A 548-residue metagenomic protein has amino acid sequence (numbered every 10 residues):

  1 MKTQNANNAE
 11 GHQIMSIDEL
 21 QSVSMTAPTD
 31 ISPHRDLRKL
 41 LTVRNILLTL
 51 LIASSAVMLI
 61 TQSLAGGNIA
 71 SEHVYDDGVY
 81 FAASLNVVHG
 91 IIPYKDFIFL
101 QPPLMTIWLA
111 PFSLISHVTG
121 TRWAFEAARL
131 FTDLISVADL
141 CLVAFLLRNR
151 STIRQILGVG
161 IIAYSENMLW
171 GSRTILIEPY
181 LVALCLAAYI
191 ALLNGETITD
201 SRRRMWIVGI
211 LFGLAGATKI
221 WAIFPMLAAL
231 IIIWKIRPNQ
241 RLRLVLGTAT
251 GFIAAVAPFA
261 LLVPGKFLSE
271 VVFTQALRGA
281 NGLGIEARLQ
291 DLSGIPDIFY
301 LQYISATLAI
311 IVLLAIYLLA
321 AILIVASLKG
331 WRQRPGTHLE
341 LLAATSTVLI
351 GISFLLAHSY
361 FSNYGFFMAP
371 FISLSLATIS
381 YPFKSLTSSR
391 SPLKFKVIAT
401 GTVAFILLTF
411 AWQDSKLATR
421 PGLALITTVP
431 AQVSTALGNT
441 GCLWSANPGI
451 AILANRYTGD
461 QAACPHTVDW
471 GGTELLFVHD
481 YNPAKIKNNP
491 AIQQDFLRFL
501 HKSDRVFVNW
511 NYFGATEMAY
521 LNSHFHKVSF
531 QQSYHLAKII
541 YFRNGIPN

Functional and structural regions predicted by a protein language model:
V79-V87, D96-G120, L130, A215 (+1 more regions): Short hydrophobic/aromatic helix or loop-helix immediately within or flanking a transmembrane segment in polytopic
L100, I223-M226, G422-I426, A431-K485 (+1 more regions): Short periplasmic/luminal acceptor-recognition loop of GT-C membrane glycosyltransferases, typified by
P103, V118-C141, G171, I175 (+1 more regions): Loop-to-helix entry region of an early transmembrane alpha helix in multi-pass inner-membrane enzymes
C141-A144, S305-T337, A344-G351: Hydrophobic, aromatic-rich transmembrane alpha-helices and their immediate juxtamembrane boundary segments
R148-I153, C185-I207, S305, A321-Q333: Membrane-interface transmembrane helices that cradle and orient dolichyl/undecaprenyl
G171-S172, E178-L181, F224, G351 (+1 more regions): Hydrophobic/aromatic-rich transmembrane helices and adjacent perimembrane loops
F212, F224-V256, S327-W331: Perimembrane helix-loop-helix junctions
L242-P296, A309-V312, I352, L356 (+1 more regions): Membrane-lumen/periplasm interface segments of specific transmembrane helices in polyprenyl phosphate-linked
